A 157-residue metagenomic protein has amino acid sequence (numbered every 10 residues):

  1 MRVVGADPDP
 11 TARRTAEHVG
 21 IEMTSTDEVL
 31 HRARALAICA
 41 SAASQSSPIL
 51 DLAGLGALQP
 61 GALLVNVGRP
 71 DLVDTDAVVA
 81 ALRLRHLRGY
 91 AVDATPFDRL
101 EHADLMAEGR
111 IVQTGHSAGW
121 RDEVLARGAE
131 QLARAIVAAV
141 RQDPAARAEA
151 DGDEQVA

Functional and structural regions predicted by a protein language model:
R2: Residues at the starts of beta-strands that form the adenosine-phosphate
G5: Conserved SAM-binding motif I beta-strand of class I
P10-D104: Rossmann-like adenosine-cofactor binding region
G61, V67-A157: Rossmann-like dinucleotide-binding domain for NAD(H)/NADP(H)
